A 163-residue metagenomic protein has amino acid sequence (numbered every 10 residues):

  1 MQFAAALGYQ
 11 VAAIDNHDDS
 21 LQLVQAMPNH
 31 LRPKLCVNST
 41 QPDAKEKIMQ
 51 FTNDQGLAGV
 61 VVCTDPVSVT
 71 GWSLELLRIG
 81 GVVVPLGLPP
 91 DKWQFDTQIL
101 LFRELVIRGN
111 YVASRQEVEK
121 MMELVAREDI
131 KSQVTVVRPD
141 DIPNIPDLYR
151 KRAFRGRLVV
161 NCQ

Functional and structural regions predicted by a protein language model:
M1-Q41: Mid-domain Rossmann-like dinucleotide-binding core that forms the NAD(H)/NADP(H) cofactor-binding site
A6, G71, R115-Q163: C-terminal hydrophobic helical "lid"/dimerization subdomain of Rossmann-like NAD(P)H-dependent oxidoreductases
H17, P89, A113: Residues in the short beta-alpha loop(s) of Rossmann-like NAD(P)-binding domains
P33, N53-A58: Local beta-strand N-terminus motif with an aromatic residue
D43-D54: Short amphipathic alpha-helix with an adjacent loop that forms part of the alpha/beta core around
A58-V61, V84: N-terminal Rossmann-like NAD(P) cofactor-binding module of classical short-chain dehydrogenase/reductase
L77-I79: Helix-to-beta-strand junctions that scaffold the AdoMet/dcAdoMet cofactor pocket in Class I SAM-dependent enzymes
V82-V84, F95-V134: Rossmann-fold dehydrogenase core element
